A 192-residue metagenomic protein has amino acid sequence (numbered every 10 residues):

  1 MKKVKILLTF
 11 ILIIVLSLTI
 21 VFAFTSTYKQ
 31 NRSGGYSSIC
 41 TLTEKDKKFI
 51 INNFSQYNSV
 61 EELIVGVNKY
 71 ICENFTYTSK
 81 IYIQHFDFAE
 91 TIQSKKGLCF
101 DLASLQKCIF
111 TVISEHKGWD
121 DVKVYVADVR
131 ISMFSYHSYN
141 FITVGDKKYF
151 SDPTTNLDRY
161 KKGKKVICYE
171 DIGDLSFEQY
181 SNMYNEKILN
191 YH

Functional and structural regions predicted by a protein language model:
M1-V15: N-terminal Sec-pathway targeting helices
I20-G35: Sec-dependent signal peptide cleavage junction
S33-S94: Secondary-structure boundary elements
N53-F54, V67, I71-S79, Q106 (+4 more regions): Sec/Tat-exported extracytoplasmic proteins
S55, S104-D174: Hydrophobic/aromatic-rich core segments of domains that either
L63, V67, K95-F110: Active-site nucleophilic cysteine motif
